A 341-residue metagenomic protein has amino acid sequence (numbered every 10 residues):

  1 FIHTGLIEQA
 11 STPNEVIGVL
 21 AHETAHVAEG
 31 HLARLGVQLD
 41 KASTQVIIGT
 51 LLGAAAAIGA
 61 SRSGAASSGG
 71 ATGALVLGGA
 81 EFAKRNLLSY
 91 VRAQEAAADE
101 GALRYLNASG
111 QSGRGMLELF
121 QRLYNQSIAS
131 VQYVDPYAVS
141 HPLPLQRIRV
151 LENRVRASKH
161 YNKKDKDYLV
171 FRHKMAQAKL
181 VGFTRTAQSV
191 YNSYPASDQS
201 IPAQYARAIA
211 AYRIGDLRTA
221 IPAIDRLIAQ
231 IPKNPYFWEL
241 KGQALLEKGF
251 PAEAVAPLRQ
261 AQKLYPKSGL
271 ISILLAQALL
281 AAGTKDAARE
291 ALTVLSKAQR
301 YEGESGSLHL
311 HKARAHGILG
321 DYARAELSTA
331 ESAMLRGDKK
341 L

Functional and structural regions predicted by a protein language model:
I2, G18-H31, A98: Active-site recognition of the HExxH zinc-binding catalytic motif
T4-G18, N86-S89: Short pre-active-site segment immediately N-terminal to the catalytic Zn-binding motif
N14, T24-K41, G59: Catalytic Zn2+-binding segment of zinc metalloproteases
E81-Q260, L264-K267, A287, T293: Extracytoplasmic and endomembrane cell-envelope/extracellular-matrix remodeling and assembly machinery
D198, P232, P266, E302-G303 (+2 more regions): Short coil turns that delineate tetratricopeptide repeat
R207, K241, L275-L279, K312-A315 (+1 more regions): Structural register within alpha-helical repeat arrays
I214, K248, A282-K285, L319-G320 (+1 more regions): Structural motif corresponding to the intra-repeat A-B loop/turn of tetratricopeptide repeats
